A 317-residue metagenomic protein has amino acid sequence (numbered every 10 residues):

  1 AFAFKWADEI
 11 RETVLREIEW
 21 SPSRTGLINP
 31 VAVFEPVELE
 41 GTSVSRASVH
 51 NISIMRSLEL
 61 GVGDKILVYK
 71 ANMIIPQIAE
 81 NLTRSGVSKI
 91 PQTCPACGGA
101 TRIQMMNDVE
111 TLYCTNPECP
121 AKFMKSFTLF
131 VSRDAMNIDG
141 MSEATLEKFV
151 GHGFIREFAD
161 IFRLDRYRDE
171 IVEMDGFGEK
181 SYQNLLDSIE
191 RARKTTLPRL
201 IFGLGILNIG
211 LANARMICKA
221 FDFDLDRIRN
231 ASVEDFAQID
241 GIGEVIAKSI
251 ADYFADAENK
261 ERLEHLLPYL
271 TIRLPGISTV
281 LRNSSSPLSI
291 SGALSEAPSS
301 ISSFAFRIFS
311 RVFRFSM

Functional and structural regions predicted by a protein language model:
A1-P198, G203, N208-I217, D224-D226 (+4 more regions): RNA/tRNA-interacting regions in translation and RNA-turnover enzymes
S249-D252: Solvent-exposed, charged helical/coil patches that constitute nucleic-acid or partner-interaction surfaces
L274-G276: Short loop/edge segments at beta-strand edges and connector loops that shape dinucleotide/nucleotide cofactor-binding
S278-S291, S295-M317: Low-acidity, Ser/Thr- and Arg-rich intrinsically disordered low-complexity segments
